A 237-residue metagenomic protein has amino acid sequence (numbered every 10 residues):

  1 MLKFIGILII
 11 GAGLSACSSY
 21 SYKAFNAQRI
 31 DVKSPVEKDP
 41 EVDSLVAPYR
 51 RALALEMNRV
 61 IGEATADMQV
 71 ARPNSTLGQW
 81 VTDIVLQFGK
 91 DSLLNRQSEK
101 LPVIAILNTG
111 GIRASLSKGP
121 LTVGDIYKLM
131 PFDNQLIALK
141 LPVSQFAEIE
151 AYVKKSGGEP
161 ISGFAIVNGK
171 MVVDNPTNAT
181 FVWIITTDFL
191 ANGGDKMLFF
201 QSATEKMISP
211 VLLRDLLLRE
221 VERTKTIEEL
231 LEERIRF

Functional and structural regions predicted by a protein language model:
M1-I5: Bacterial N-terminal signal peptides that target proteins for export
G13-A16: C-terminal motif of bacterial Sec signal peptides marking the signal peptidase cleavage site
Y20-D31, T82, L86-K90, L94-F237: Feature captures C-terminal
N26-Y49: Post-signal peptide N-terminal segment of mature Sec-exported envelope proteins
D39, D43, S75, Q79 (+3 more regions): Electropositive phosphate-/nucleotide-binding environments in soluble metabolic enzymes
E56-R72, M197-Q201: Acidic/histidine-rich, surface-exposed loop or edge segments in extracytoplasmic proteins
